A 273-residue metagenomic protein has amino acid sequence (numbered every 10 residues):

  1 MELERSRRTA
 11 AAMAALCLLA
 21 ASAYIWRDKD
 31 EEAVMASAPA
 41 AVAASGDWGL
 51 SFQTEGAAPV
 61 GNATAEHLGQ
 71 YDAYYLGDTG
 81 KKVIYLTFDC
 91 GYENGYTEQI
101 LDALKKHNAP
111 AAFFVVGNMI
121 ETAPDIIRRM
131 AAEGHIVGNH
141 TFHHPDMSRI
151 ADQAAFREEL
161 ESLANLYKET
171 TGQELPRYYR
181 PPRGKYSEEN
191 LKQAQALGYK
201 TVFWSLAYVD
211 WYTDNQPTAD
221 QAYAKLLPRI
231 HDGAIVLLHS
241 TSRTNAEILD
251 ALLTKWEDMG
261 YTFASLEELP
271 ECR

Functional and structural regions predicted by a protein language model:
M1-I84, D102-A111, D232-R273: Terminal accessory/targeting
G49-A151, A155, E159-K168, L175-P176 (+1 more regions): Active-site beta->alpha N-cap acidic-glycine motif
A63, Y96, P145-T171, K185-D232 (+1 more regions): Alpha-helical scaffold elements lining the catalytic groove of polysaccharide deacetylases
Q99-I100, D125-R129, N190-Q193, I248-L252: A short acidic, amphipathic alpha-helical/loop segment
I136-H143, G184, L238-T241: Histidine-centered catalytic micro-motifs
P181: Conserved strand-turn element in the central/C-terminal portion of the radical SAM core barrel that lines
